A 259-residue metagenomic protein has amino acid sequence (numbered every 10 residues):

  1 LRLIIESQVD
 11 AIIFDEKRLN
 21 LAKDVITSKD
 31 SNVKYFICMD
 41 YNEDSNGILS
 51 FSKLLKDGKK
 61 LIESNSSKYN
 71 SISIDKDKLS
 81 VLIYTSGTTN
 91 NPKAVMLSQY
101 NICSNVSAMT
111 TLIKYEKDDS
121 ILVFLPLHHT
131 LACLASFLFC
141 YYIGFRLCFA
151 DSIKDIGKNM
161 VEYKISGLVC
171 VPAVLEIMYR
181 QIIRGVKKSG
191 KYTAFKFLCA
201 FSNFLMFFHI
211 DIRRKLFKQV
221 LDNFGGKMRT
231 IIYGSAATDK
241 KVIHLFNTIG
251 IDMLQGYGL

Functional and structural regions predicted by a protein language model:
L1, S71, G157, F217-V220: Short hydrophobic/charged patches on amphipathic alpha-helices used for structural packing and interfaces
L1-K56: Structural core segment of the AMP-binding/adenylate-forming
I12, L79, T85-T88, I121 (+5 more regions): Conserved S/T- and glycine-rich ATP-binding loop of Class I adenylate-forming
C38, K59-Y84, N91, K114-S120: Conserved pre-ATP/AMP-binding loop-to-beta segment of ANL
F51-S52, D77, Y100, L125: Structural detector for helix-capping/boundary residues
S80-V106: Conserved AMP-binding A3 loop
C103-S120, L127-K218, K227, D252: Conserved AMP-binding/adenylation subdomain of ANL enzymes
A173, T230, G234-V242, I251-L259: Conserved A3 ("GATE") glycine/threonine-rich loop of ANL adenylate-forming enzymes
